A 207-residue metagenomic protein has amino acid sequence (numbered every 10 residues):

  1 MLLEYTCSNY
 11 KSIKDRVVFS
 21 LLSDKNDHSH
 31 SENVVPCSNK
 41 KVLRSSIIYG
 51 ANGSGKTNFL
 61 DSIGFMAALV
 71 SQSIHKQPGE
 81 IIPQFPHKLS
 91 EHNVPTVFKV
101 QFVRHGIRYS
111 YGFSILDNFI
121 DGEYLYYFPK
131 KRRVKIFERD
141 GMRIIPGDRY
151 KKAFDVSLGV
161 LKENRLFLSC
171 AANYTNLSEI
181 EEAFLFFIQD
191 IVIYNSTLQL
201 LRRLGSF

Functional and structural regions predicted by a protein language model:
L2-F65: Pre-Walker A-like glycine/lysine-rich segment at the N-terminus of P-loop NTPase domains
L3, T96-F98, N164: Structural beta-strand/beta-sheet cores of well-ordered domains, especially the beta-sheet scaffolds that support
T6, S20-L22, Q101, S114 (+1 more regions): Residues in well-ordered beta-strands of folded domains
C7, K11, F102-R104, Y127: Short acidic, glycine-rich loop/turn motifs
S12-K14, K41, N93, N118 (+2 more regions): A generic structural signal for short, non-catalytic loop/turn and secondary-structure boundary residues
P36, K41, I47, A51 (+2 more regions): Conserved P-loop NTP-binding catalytic core
S110-F207: Electropositive, glycine-dotted interaction segments that contact anionic polymers or phosphate-rich ligands
